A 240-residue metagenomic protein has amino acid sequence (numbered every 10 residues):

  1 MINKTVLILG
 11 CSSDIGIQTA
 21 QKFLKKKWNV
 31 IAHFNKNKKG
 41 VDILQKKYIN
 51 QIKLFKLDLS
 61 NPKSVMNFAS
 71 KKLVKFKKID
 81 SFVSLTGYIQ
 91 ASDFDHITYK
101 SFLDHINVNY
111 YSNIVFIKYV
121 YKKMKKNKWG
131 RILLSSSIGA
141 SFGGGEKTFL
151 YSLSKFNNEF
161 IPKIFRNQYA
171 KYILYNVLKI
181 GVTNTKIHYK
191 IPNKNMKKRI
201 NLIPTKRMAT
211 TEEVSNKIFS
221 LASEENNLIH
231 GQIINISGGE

Functional and structural regions predicted by a protein language model:
S12-D14: Conserved glycine-rich cofactor-binding loop
K26-V41: Conserved glycine-rich Rossmann-like NAD(P)H-binding loop of the short-chain dehydrogenase/reductase
L85-A91: Conserved NAD(P)H cofactor-binding loop of Rossmann-fold oxidoreductase domains
D93-F94, T98-I106, H188, R199: Substrate-binding pocket helix/loop in short-chain dehydrogenase/reductase
W129, M208-I236: C-terminal substrate-recognition "lid" of short-chain dehydrogenase/reductases
L133-N167, V182: Catalytic loop of short-chain dehydrogenase/reductase
A170-L174, I229-G231: Short, small/polar-rich loop/turn modules that mediate ligand/substrate recognition or access, typified
